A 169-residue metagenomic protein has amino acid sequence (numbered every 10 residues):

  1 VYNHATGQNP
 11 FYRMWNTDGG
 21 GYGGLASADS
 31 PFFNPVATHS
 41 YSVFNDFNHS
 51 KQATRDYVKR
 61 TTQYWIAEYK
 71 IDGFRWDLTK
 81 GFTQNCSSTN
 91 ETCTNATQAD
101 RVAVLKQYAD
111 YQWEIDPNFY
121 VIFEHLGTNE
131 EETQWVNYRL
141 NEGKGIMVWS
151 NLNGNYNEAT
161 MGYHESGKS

Functional and structural regions predicted by a protein language model:
V1-K70, L78-T97, Y108-D116, Y120 (+2 more regions): Substrate-binding/active-site clefts of carbohydrate-active enzymes
K70, A103-S169: Conserved alpha/beta catalytic core and glycan-binding cleft of carbohydrate-active enzymes
